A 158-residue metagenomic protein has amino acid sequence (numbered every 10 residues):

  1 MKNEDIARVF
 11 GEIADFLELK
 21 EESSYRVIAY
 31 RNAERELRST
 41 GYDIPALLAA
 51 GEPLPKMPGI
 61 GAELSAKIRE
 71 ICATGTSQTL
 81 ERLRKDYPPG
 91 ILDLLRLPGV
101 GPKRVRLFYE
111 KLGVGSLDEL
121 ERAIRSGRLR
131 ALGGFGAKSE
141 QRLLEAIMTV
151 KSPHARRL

Functional and structural regions predicted by a protein language model:
K2-S39: Double-stranded DNA-binding cores of transcription factors and transposases
S24, A29-L158: Accessory alpha-helical DNA-binding modules that contact the DNA backbone or grooves
